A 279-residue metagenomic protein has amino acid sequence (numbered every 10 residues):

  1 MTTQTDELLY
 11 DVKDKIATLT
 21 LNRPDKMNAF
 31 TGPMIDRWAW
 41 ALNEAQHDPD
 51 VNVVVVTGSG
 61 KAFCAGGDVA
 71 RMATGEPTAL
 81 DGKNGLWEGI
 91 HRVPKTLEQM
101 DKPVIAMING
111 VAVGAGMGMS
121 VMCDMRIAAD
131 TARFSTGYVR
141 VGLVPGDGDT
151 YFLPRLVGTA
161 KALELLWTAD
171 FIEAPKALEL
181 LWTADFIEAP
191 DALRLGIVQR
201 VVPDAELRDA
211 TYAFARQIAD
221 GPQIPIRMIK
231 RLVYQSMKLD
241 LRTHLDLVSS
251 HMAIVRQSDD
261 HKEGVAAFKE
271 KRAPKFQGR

Functional and structural regions predicted by a protein language model:
M1-D6, A266-R279: Terminal low-complexity tails and localization/encapsulation signals of metabolic enzymes
M1-S59, K95, P175: Conserved CoA-thioester-binding segment of acyl-CoA-metabolizing enzymes
E7, G58-T96, A112, R140-G142 (+1 more regions): Glycine- (often His-adjacent) and acidic-residue-rich active-site loop that binds/positions the CoA thioester
P24, I127-A132, E188-A189, V198-D246 (+2 more regions): C-terminal long alpha-helix characteristic of the crotonase
I90-M100, A106-M107, V113-W167, R194-L195 (+2 more regions): CoA-thioester-processing core
T168-T183, I187: Thr-biased low-complexity repeat/linker tracts and other Thr-enriched repetitive architectures
